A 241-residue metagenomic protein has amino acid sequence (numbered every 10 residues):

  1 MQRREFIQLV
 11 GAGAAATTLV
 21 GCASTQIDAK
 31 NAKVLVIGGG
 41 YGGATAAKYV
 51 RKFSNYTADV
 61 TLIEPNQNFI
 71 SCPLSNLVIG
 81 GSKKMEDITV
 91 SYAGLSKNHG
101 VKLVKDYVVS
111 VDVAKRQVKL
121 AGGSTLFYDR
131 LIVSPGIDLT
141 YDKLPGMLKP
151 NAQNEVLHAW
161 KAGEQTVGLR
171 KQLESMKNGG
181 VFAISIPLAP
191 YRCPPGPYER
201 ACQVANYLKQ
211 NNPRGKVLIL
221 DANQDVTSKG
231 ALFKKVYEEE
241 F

Functional and structural regions predicted by a protein language model:
E5-S24: N-terminal export signals
T25-K102, N151, L188-A231: Beta1-alpha1 glycine-rich phosphate/pyrophosphate-binding loop at the start of Rossmann-like nucleotide-binding domains
G100-Y107, F241: A conserved beta-strand/loop element that lines the FAD pocket in flavoprotein oxidoreductases
D106-A114: A conserved short coil-to-beta-strand element within the FAD-binding core of flavoproteins
G122-R130: Core beta-strand elements of the Rossmann-like FAD/NAD(P) dinucleotide-binding domain in flavoenzyme oxidoreductases
G136-N211: Glycine-rich dinucleotide-binding loop and its adjacent helix/turn
S228-F241: Internal nucleotide-binding/catalytic subdomain
